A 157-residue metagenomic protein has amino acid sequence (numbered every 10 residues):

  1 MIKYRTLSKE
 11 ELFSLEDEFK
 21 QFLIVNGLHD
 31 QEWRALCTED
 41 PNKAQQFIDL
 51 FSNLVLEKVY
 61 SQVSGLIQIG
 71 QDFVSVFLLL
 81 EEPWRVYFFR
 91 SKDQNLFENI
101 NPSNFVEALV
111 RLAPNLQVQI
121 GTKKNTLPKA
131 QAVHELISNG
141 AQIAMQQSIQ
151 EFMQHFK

Functional and structural regions predicted by a protein language model:
I2-I67: N-terminal interaction modules that seed assembly of large macromolecular complexes
Y4-R5, K20-H29, G70-V74, L96-L109: Extended amphipathic alpha-helical regions
L7-E10, S14, N42, Q46 (+8 more regions): Alpha-helix boundary/N-cap detector
E32-W33, F51, V55, F105-L109 (+2 more regions): Generic structural signal of hydrophobic/aromatic residues within well-ordered alpha-helices of folded domains
W33-L36, D40, L54, D72 (+4 more regions): Short, surface-exposed, charged/polar-biased interaction segments
A44-N104: Long, charge-patterned amphipathic interaction tracts in eukaryotic proteins
F89-L127: Long, low-complexity acidic/proline-rich regions
R111-K157: Glycine-rich, aromatic-bearing surface loops/beta-hairpins
